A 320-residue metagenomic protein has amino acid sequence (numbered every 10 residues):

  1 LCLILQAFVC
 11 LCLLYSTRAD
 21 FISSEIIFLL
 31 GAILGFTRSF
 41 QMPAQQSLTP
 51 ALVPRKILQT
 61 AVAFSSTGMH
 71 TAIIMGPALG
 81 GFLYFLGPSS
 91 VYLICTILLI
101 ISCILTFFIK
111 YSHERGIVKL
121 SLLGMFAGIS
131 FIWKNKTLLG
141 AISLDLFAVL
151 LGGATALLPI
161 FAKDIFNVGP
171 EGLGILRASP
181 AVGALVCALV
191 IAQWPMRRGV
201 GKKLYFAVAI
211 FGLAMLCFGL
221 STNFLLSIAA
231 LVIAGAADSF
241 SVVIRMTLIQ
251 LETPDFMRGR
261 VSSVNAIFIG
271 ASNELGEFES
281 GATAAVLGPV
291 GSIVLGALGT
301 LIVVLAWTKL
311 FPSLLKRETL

Functional and structural regions predicted by a protein language model:
L1-F8, C12, S24, Y92 (+6 more regions): C-terminal transmembrane bundle of multi-pass solute transporters/carriers
A19-I22, I26, M69-I104: Helix-loop-helix hairpin linking two adjacent transmembrane segments in secondary transporters
L30-T71: Cytoplasmic helix-loop-helix junction between adjacent transmembrane helices in 12-TM secondary transporters
G35-P43, V149, G235-V243: Small-residue-rich segments within alpha-helical transmembrane domains of MFS-like 12-TM solute carriers
M42, I73, P77, K134 (+2 more regions): Conserved extracellular-gate-facing transmembrane-helix segments in secondary transporters
I57, F107-S130, T319-L320: Flexible cytoplasmic inter-helical loops of multi-pass small-molecule transporters
S66-G76, I269-G276: Glycine-rich segments within core transmembrane alpha-helices of 12-TM secondary carriers
I97-E114, A306-L310: C-terminal membrane-cytosol helix-exit motif in multi-pass small-molecule transporters
